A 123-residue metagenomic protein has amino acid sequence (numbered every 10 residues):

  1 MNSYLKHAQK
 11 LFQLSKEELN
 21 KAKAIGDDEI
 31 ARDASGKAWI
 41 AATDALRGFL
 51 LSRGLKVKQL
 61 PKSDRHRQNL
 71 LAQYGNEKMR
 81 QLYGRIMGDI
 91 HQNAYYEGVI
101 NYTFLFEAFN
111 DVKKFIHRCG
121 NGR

Functional and structural regions predicted by a protein language model:
M1-E29: Charged alpha-helical initiation segments
Y4, D27-A34, M79, N101-L105: Residue-level recognition of alpha-helical structural elements
K6-Q9, Q13, W39-T43, F106 (+2 more regions): Generic structural signal for well-ordered, non-transmembrane alpha-helical segments in soluble/cytosolic regions
K16, A22, A42, F49-L50 (+1 more regions): A conserved position within tetratricopeptide repeats
A24, A31-S35, G75, I90: Sparse, context-dependent recognition of short Cys/His-centered cofactor- or disulfide-binding micro-motifs
A24-R32, L55-P61: Short, surface-exposed loop/turn segments at secondary-structure junctions
A31-L55: Hydrophobic alpha-helical packing segments in soluble, helical-rich domains
L50-R123: Long, charged low-complexity segments
